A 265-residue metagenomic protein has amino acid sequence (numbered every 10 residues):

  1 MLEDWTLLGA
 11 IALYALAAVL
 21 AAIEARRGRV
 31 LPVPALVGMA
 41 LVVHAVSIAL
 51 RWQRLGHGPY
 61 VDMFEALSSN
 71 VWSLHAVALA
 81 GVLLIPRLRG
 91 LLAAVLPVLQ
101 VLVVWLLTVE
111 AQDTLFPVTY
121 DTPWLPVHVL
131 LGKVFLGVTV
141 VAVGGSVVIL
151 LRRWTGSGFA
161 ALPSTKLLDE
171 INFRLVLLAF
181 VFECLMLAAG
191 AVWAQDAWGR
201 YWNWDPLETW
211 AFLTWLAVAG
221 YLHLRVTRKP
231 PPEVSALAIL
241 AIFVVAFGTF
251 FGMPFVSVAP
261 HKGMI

Functional and structural regions predicted by a protein language model:
L2-L115, L131-R152, L167-A197, N203-I265: Hydrophobic cores of alpha-helical transmembrane segments in multi-pass integral membrane proteins
L13, V37, D121, G158-A160: Charged, low-complexity, helix/coiled-coil-prone segments
T114-V127: Interhelical loops and loop-helix junctions of multi-pass membrane transporters/channels
W154-L168: Membrane-interface interhelical connector segments
